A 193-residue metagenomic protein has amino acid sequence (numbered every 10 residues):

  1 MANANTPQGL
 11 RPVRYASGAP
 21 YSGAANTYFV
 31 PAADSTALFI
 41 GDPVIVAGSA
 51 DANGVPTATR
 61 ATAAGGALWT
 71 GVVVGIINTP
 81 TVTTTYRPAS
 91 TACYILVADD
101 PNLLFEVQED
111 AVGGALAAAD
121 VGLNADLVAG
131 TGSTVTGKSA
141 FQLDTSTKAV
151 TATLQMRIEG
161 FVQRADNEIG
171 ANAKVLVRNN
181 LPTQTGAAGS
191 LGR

Functional and structural regions predicted by a protein language model:
M1-R193: Surface-exposed, low-hydrophobicity beta-strand/loop segments enriched in small/polar/acidic residues
